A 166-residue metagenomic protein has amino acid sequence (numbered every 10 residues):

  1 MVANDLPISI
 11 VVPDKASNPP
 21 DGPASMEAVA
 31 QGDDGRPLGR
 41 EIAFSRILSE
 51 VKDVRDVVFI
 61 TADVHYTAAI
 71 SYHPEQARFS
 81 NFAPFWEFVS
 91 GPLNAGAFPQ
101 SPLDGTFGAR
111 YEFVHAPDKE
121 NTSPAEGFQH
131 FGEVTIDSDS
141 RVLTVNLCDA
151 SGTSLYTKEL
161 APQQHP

Functional and structural regions predicted by a protein language model:
M1-P166: Long, structured stretches of catalytic cores involved in phosphate-ester chemistry, encompassing
